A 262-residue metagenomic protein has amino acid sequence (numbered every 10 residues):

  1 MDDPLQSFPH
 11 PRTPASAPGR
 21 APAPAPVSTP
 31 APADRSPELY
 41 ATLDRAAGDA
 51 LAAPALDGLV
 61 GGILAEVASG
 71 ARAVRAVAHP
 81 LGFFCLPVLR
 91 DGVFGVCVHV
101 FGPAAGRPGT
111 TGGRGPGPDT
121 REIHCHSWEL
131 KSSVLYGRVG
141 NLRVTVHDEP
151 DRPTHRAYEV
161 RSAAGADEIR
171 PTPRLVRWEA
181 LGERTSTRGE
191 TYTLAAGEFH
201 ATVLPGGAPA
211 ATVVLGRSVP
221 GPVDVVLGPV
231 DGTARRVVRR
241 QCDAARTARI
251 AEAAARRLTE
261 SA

Functional and structural regions predicted by a protein language model:
D2-A17, A23-A104: A short, N-terminal "cap"/entry segment at the start of jelly-roll beta-barrel domains of the cupin/DSBH fold
A73-A76, G117-H124, L181, A201-T202: Catalytic micro-motifs at enzyme active sites that drive phosphoryl/nucleotidyl and oxygen chemistry
V98-H124, L142, H147-D148, A196: Conserved short histidine dyad/triad with adjacent acidic residue
C125-N141, T145, L215: Short, conserved beta-strand element in jelly-roll/cupin
N141-L142, L194, H200-P205: Short beta-strand His + acidic residue motifs that chelate non-heme Fe in jelly-roll/DSBH and cupin folds
T145-A196: Short acidic-glycine-tyrosine-enriched beta hairpin
G207-D224: A short hydrophobic beta-strand segment most commonly corresponding to one strand of the jelly-roll/cupin
V223-A262: Long, compositionally biased interface segments
